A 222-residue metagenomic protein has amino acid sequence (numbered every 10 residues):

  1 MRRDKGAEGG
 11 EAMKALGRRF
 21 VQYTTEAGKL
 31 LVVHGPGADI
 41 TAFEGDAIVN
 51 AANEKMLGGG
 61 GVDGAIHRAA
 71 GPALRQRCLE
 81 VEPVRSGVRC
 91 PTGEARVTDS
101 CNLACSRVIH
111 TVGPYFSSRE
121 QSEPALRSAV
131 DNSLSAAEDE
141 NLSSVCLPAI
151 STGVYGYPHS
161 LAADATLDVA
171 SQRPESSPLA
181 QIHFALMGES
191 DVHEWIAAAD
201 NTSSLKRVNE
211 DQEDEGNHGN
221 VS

Functional and structural regions predicted by a protein language model:
M1-S222: Macrodomain-like recognition of ADP-ribose-binding/processing modules
